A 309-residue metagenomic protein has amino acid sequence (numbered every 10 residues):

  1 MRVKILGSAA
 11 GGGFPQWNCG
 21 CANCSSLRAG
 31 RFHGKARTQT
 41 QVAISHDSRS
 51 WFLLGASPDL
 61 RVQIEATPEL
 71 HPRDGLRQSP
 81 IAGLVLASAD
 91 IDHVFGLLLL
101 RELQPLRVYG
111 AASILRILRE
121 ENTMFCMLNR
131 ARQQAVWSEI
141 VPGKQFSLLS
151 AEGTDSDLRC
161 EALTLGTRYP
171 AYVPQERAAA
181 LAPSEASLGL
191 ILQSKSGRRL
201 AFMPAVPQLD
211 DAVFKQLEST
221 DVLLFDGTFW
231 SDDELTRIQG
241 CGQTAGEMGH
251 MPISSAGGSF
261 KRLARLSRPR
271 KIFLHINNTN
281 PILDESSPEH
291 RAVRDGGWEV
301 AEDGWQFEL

Functional and structural regions predicted by a protein language model:
M1-E69, R73, E139-Q216, G304-L309: Core dinuclear metal-dependent hydrolase active-site scaffold
P15, Q63-E65, F95-L97, R119-E120 (+3 more regions): Short glycine-/acidic-enriched loop or helix-start segments at secondary-structure transitions that form or flank
S48-G110: Active-site metal-binding motif and surrounding structural segment of the metallo-beta-lactamase
H71-S79, E102-P105, M124-E139, G143: A short alpha->loop->secondary-structure connector
S79, Q133, S156-L158, E218: Structured loop/turn residues at beta-strand edges in well-structured enzyme cores
L106-I114, L224-D226, L274: Short internal beta-strands
S113-T123: A short, active-site helix/loop in glycosyltransferases that binds the activated sugar's phosphate group
S184-S187, S196-A201, V206-W305: Cap/insert and terminal regions of metallo-dependent hydrolase folds
